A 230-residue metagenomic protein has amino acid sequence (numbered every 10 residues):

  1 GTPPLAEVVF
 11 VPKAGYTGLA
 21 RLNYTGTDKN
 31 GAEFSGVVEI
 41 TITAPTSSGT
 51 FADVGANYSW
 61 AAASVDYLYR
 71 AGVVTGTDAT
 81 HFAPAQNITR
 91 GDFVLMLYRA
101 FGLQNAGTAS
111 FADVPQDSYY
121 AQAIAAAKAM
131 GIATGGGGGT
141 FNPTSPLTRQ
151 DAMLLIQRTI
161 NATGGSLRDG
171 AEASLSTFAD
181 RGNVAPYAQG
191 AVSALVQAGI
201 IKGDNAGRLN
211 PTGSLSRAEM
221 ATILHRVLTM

Functional and structural regions predicted by a protein language model:
G1-I42: Acidic, turn/loop-rich segments in luminal/extracellular domains of secretory-pathway and cell-surface proteins
Y24, M220-T222: Short, structured beta-strand segments at or near domain termini in extracellular proteins/domains
T43-A62, R70-A71, T75-A123, A129-M153 (+3 more regions): Feature responds to low-complexity, polar/acidic, surface-exposed segments characteristic of secreted/exported proteins
V192: Catalytic cores of secreted/periplasmic or lumenal enzymes
